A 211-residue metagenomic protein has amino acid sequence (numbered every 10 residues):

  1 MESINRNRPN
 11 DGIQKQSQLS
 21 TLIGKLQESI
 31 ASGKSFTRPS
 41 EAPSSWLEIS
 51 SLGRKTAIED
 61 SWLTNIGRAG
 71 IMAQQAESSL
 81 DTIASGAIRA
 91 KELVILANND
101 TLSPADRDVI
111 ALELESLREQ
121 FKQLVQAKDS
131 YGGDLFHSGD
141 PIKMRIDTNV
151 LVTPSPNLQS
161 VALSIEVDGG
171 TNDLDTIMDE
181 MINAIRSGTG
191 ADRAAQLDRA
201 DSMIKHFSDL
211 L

Functional and structural regions predicted by a protein language model:
M1-F136, N183-L211: Amphipathic alpha-helical polymerization modules
D129, G139-A195: Cysteine-poor, low-complexity segments in flexible/peripheral regions
